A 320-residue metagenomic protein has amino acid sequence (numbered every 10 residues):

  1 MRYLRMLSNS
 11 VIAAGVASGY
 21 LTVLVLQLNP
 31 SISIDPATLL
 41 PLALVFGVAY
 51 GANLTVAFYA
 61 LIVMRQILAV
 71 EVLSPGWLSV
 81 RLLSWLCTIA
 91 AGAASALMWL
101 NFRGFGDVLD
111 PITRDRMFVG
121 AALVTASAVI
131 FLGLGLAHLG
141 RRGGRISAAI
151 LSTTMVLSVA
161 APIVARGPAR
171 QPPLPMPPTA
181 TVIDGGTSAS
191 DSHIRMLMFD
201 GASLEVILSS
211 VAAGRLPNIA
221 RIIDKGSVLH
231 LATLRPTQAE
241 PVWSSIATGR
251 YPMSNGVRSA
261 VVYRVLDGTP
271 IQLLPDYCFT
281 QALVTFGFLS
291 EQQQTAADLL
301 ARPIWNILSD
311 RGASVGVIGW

Functional and structural regions predicted by a protein language model:
M1-M117: Extended, compositionally biased non-globular segments that define protein topology
N9-A13, A121-A126, A148-T154: Hydrophobic H-region at the start of alpha-helical membrane spans
Y20-L24, L54-V63, A126-L139, A160-V164: Alpha-helical transmembrane segments
P41-L44, E205-V261, S314-I318: Short, structured active-site-proximal loop/turn typified by the sulfatase FGly-forming signature C/S-X-P-X-R
W99-G106, V164-P172: Transmembrane alpha-helix boundary signature
G143-R166: Internal/C-terminal transmembrane anchor helices
G167-H230, T237: Active-site-proximal N-terminal segment of extracellular/periplasmic enzymes that hydrolyze or transfer
I219, I246-W320: Long, well-ordered early-domain segments
